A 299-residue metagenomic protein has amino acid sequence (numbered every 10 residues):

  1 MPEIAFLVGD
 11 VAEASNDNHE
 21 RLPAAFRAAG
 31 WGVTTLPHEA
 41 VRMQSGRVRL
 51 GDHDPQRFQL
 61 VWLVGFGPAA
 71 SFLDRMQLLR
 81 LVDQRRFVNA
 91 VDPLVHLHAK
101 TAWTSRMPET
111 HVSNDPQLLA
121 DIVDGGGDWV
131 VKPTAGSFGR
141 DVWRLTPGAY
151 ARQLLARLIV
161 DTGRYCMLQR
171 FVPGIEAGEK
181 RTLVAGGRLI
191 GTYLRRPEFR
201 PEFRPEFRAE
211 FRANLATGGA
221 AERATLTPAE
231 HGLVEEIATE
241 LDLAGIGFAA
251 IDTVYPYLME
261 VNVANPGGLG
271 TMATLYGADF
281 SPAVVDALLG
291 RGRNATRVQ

Functional and structural regions predicted by a protein language model:
M1-A5: Extreme N-terminal starter segment of soluble prokaryotic enzymes
F6, W62-L63, Q169: Redox-cofactor binding/interface segments in oxidoreductases and associated redox assembly factors
D10-Q117: Conserved N-proximal alpha/beta basic substrate-recognition cap immediately N-terminal to, or forming the N-lobe
V91-V95, R195-R196, V254-Y257: Short glycine-enriched loops at secondary-structure junctions
I122-V130: Acidic/histidine-enriched active-site and ligand-binding environments that engage anionic O-linkages
G126-G127, A135, R140-L233, I237 (+1 more regions): Phosphate-binding site of ATP-dependent enzymes
T225-Q299: ATP-dependent carboxylate activation and anion-phosphoryl transfer catalytic cores that bind Mg-ATP to form
